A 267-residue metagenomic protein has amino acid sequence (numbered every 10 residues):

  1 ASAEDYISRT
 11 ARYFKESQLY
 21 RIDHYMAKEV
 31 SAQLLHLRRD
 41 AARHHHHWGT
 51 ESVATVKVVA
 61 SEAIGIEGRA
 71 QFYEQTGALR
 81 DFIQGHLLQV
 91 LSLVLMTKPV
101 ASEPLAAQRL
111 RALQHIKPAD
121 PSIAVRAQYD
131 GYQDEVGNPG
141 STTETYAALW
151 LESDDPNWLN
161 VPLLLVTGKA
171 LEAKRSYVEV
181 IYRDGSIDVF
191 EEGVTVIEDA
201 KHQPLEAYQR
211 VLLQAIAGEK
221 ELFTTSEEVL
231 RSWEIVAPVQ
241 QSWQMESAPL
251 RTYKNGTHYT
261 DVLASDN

Functional and structural regions predicted by a protein language model:
S2-N267: Secretory/organelle targeting and membrane-embedding segments
